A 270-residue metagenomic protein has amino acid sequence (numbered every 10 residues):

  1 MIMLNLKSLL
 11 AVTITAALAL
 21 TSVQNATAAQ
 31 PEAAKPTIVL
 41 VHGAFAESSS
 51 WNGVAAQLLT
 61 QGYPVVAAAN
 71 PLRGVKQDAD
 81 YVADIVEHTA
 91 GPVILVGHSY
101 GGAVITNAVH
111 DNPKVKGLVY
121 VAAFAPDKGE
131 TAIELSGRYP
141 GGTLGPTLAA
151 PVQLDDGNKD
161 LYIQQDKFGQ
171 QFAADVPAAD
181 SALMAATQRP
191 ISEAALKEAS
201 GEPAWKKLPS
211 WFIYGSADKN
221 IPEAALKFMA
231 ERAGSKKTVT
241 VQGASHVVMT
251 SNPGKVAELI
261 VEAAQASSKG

Functional and structural regions predicted by a protein language model:
A33-V75: Conserved HGGG/HGGXW glycine-rich cap/lid loop of the alpha/beta-hydrolase fold
T60, P64-I94, N107-N112, A132-G137: Active-site loop/oxyanion-hole signature of alpha/beta-hydrolase fold enzymes
V96-G101, I105: Gly/Ala-rich beta-loop-alpha elbow adjacent to hydrolase catalytic centers
K114-V115, V119-D156, S192-E193: Flexible "cap/lid" loop of the alpha/beta hydrolase fold
L183-A204: Active-site nucleophile elbow and catalytic-triad environment of alpha/beta-hydrolase enzymes
F212-Y214: Short beta-strand/loop motif that positions the catalytic acidic residue of the alpha/beta-hydrolase fold
S216-Q242, T250: Conserved loop-alpha-helix segment in the C-terminal half of the alpha/beta-hydrolase fold that carries the catalytic
K237-G270: Catalytic active-site module of serine/aspartate enzymes centered on a nucleophile-bearing elbow/loop
